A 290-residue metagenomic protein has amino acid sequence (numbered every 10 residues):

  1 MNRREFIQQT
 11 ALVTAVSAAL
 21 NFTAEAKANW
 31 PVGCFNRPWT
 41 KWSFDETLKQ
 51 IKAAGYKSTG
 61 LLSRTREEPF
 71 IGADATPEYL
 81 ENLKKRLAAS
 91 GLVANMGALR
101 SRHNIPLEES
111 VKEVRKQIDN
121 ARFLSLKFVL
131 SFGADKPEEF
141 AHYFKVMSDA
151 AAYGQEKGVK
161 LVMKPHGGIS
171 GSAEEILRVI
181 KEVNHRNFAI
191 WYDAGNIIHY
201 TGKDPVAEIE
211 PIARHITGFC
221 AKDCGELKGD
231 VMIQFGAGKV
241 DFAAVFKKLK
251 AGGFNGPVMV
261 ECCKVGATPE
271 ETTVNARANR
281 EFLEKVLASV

Functional and structural regions predicted by a protein language model:
N2-N36, K41-K57, A173-F188, Y192 (+1 more regions): Histidine-acidic metal/acid-base catalytic patches
T10-A11, A15-A19, E46, R86-V93 (+2 more regions): Active-site acidic/histidine proton-transfer and metal-coordination neighborhood in alpha/beta enzyme cores
K27-P38, K84, A88, V93 (+1 more regions): Mobile, glycine- and charge-enriched loop segments and immediately flanking short secondary-structure elements within
P38-T40, S63-T65, R100-H103, L130 (+5 more regions): Active-site-proximal loop/turn and secondary-structure-junction residues that shape catalytic pockets, frequently
L62-K84: Glycine-rich, proline-tolerant flexible connector loops at the mouths of alpha/beta enzymes
E67-A75, L99-E113, E139, D230-I233 (+1 more regions): Surface-exposed, active-site-proximal loop segments in enzymatic domains
A75-L80, S110-K116, H142-S148, L177 (+3 more regions): Charged helix-capping and loop-helix junction motifs
